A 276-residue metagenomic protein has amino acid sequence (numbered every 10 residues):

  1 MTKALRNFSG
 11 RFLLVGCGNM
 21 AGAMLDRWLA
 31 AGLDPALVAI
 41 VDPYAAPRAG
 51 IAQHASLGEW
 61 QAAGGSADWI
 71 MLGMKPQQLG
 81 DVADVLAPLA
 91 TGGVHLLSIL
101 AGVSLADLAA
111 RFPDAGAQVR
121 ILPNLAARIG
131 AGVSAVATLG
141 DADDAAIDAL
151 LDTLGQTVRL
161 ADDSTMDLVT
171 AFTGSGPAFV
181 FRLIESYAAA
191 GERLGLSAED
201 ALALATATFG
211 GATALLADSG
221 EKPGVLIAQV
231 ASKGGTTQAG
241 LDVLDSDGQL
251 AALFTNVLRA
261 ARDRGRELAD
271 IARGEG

Functional and structural regions predicted by a protein language model:
M1-W60, G65, W69, A131 (+1 more regions): NAD(P)+-binding Rossmann beta1-loop-alpha1 motif at the extreme N-terminus of oxidoreductases
T2-R6, T206-G276: NAD(P)-dependent Rossmann-like dehydrogenase/reductase catalytic/cofactor-binding core
M24-D26, A46, H54-V136: Rossmann-like NAD(P)(H) cofactor-binding subdomain of soluble oxidoreductases
P35-V38, G92-G93, A117, E199: Short acidic capping loops at alpha-helix termini that bridge into adjacent secondary structure
A39, L97, V119-I121, D152 (+1 more regions): Hydrophobic/aromatic beta-strand patches that form the interior of the parallel beta-sheet core in alpha/beta enzyme
D107-A117, V133-L168, F179-S219, R264: Internal alpha-helical scaffold of NAD(P)-dependent oxidoreductase catalytic cores
T170-A178, I227: A short glycine-threonine-serine/GTX helix/turn-capping micro-motif
